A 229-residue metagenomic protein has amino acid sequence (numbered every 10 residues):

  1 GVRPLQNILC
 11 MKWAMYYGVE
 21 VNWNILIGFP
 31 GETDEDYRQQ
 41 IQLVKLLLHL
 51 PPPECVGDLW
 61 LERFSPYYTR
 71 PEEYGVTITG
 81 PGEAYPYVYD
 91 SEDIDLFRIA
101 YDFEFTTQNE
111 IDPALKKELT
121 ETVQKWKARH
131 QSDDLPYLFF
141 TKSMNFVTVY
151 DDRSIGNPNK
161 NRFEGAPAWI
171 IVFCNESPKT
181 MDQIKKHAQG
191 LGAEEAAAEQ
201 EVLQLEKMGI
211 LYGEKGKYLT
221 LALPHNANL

Functional and structural regions predicted by a protein language model:
G1-L50: Conserved non-cysteine loop/helix-boundary elements of the Radical SAM core domain that shape
G1-P4, F29-E35, I155-R162, F173 (+1 more regions): Short, contiguous acidic/charged loop-to-helix segments that flank catalytic cores in large enzymes
N7, W23, T33, N157-R162 (+2 more regions): Extended hydrophobic-aromatic, low-complexity segments
N22-F29, G156, P167, Q183-H187: Glycine- and acidic
W23-I27, R63-S65, Y150-R153, C174-E176 (+2 more regions): Active-site proximal loops enriched in glycine and acidic residues that flank catalytic Cys/His/Asp and coordinate
G28-T33, P66-P71, G156, K179-M181 (+1 more regions): Flexible loop/turn segments at secondary-structure boundaries
E35, I41-P167: C-terminal accessory regions of radical SAM enzymes
N161-L229: Long, charge-rich, low-complexity alpha-helical segments
